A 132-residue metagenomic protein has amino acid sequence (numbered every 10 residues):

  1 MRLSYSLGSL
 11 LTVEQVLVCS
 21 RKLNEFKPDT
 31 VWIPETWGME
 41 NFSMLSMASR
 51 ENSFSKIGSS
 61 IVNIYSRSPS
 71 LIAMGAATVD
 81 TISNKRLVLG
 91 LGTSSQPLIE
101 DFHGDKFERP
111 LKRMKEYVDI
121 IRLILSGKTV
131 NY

Functional and structural regions predicted by a protein language model:
M1-S59: N-terminal beta1-alpha1-beta2 module of alpha/beta enzyme domains
S9-L11, W37, N63-Y65, T93-P97 (+1 more regions): Active-site-proximal loop/turn and secondary-structure-junction residues that shape catalytic pockets, frequently
V13, V62, G104-F107: Active-site oxyanion-binding pockets that recognize sulfate/phosphate
V18-S20, L45-M47, L71-M74, F102-K106: Short, glycine/charged-enriched secondary-structure capping and boundary segments
K56-V62, V88-G92: A short, GP-enriched loop/loop-strand-helix hinge that lies immediately N-terminal to, or at the N-terminal rim
S59-L71: Structural motif corresponding to the early beta-alpha repeats
A73-Y132: Internal, glycine-rich beta/alpha segment that forms the wall or movable "lid" of small-molecule/cofactor binding
